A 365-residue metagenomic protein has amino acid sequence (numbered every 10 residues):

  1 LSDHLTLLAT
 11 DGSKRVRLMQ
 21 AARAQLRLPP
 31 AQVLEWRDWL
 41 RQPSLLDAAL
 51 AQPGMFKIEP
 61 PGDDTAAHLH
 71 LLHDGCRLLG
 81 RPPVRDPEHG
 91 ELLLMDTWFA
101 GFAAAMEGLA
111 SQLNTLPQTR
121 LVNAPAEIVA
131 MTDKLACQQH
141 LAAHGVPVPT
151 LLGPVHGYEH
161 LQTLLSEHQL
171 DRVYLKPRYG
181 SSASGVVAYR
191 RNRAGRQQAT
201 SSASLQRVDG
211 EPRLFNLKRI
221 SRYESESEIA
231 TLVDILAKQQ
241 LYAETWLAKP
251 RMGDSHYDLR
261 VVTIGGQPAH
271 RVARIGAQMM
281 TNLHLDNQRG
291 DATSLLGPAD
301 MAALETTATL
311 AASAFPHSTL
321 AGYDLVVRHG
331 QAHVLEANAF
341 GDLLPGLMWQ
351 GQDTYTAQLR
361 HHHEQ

Functional and structural regions predicted by a protein language model:
S2-T6: Extreme N-terminal starter segment of soluble prokaryotic enzymes
A9-G12, D38, V155, Y179 (+4 more regions): Short, flexible loop/turn elements at secondary-structure junctions
T10-V155, E159-T163: Conserved N-proximal alpha/beta basic substrate-recognition cap immediately N-terminal to, or forming the N-lobe
R23, L241, S318-L320: PAS/PAS-like sensory domains
R120, V173, A269-H270, H333-E336: Protein kinase-like catalytic core scaffold
L165-N282: Phosphate-binding site of ATP-dependent enzymes
R260, G322-D324: Short, surface-exposed charged micro-motifs
I275, N282-L320, V327-Q365: C-terminal active-site "lid" helix and adjoining low-complexity regulatory extension at the edge of ATP-using catalytic
